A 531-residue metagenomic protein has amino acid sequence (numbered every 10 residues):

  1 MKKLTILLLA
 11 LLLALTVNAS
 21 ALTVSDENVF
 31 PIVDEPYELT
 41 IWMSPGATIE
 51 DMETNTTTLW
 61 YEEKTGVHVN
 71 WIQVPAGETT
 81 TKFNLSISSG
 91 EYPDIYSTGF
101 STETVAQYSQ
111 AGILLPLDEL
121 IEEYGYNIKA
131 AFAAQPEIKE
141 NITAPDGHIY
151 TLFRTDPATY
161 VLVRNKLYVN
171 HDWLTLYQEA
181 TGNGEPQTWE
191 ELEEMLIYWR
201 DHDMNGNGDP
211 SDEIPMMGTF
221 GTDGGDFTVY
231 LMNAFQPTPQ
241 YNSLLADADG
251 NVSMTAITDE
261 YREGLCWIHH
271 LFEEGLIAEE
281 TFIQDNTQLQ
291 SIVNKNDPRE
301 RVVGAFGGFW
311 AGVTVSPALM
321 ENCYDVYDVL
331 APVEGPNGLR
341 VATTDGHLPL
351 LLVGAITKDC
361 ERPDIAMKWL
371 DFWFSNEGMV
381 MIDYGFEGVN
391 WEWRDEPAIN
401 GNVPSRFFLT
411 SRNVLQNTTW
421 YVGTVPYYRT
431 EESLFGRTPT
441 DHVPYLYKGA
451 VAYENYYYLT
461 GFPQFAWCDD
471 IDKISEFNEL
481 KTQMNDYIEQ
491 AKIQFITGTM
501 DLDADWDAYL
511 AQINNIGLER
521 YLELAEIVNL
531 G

Functional and structural regions predicted by a protein language model:
K3-A21: Sec-dependent N-terminal signal peptides of Gram-positive bacterial secreted proteins and lipoproteins
L8-L9, A21-G531: Extracytoplasmic/secretory soluble proteins
